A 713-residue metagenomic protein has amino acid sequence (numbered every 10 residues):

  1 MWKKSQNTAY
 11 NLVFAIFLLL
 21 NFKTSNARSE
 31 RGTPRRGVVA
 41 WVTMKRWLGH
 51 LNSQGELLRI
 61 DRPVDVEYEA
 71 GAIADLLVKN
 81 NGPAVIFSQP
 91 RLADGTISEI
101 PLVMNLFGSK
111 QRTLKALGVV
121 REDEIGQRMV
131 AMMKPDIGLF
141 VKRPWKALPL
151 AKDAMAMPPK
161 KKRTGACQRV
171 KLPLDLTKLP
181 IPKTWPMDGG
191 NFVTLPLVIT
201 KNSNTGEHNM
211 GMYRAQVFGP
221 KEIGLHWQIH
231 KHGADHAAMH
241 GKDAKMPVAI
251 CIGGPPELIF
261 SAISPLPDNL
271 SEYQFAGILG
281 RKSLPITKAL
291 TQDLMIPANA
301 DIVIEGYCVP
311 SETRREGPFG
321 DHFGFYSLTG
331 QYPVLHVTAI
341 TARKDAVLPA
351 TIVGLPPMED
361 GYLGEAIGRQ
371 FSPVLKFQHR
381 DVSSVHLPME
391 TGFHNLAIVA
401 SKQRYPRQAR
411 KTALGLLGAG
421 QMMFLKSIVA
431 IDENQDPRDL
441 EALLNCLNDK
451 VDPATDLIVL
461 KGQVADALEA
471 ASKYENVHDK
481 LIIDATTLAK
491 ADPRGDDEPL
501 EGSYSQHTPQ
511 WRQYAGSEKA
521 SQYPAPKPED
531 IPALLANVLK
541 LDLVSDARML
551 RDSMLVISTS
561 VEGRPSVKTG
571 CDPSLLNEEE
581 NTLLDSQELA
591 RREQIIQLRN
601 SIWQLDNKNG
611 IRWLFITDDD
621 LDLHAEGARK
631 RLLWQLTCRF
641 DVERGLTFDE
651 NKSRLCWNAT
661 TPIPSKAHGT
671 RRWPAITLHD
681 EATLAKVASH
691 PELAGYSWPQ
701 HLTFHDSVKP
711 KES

Functional and structural regions predicted by a protein language model:
Q6-T8: Positively charged N-terminal leader segments that act as targeting/secretion signals
Y10, I16-R28, R35: Short, positively charged and aromatic/hydrophobic N-terminal segments
F14-A15, Q700: Generic alpha-helical secondary structure signal
R35-F319, F323-S713: Extended, highly charged
